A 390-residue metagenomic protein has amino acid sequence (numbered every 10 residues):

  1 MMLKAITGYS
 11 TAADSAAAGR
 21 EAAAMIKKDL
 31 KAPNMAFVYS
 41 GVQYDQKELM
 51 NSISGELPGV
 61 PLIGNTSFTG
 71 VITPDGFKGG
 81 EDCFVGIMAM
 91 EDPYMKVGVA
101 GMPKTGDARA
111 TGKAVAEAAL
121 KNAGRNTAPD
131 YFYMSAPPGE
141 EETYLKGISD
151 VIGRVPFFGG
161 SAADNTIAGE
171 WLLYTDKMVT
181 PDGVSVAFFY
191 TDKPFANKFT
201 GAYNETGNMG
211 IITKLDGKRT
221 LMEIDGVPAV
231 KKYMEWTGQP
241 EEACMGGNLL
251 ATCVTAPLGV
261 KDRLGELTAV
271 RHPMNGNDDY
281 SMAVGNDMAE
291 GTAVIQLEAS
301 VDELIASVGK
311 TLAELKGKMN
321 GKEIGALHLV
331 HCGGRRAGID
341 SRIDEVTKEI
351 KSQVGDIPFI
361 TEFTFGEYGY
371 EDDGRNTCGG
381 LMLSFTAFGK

Functional and structural regions predicted by a protein language model:
M1-M35, S40-E56, V60-D340, D344-I357 (+1 more regions): Small-residue-enriched flexible segments
